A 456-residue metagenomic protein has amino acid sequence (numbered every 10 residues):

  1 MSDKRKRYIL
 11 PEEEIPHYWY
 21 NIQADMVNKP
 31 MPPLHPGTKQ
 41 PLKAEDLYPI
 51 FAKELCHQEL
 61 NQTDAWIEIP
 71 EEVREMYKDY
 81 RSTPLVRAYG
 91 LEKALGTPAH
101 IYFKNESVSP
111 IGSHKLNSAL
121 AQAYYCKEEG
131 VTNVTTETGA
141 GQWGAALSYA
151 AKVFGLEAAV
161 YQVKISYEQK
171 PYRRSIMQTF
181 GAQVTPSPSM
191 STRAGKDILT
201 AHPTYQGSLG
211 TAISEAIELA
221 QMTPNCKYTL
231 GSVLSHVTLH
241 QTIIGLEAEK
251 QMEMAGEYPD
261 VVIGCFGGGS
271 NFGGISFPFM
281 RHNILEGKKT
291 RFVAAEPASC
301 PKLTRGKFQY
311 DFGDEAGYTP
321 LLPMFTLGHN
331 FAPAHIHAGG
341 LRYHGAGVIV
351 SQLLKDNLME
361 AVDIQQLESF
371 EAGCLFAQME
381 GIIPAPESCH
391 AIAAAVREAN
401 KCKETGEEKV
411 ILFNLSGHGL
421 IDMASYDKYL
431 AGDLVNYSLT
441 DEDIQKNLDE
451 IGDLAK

Functional and structural regions predicted by a protein language model:
D3-V131: Positively charged, low-complexity intrinsically disordered leader regions
R5, I243, G406, F413-I444: Glycine/aspartate-rich loop-and-adjacent alpha/beta segment that forms the canonical ThDP
E68, I198-H236, I244, G256 (+3 more regions): Active-site/ligand-binding loops adjacent to catalytic centers
N105-L116, V134-W143, L234-V237, I263-G268 (+4 more regions): Active-site nucleophile and cofactor-binding loops and adjacent substrate-binding regions of central metabolic enzymes
S118, C126-I165, Y258-F272, F292 (+2 more regions): A short, small-residue-rich loop immediately preceding and capping a beta-strand
A121-V131, A145-E157, Q178-T179, S276-E286 (+1 more regions): Alpha-helix C-terminal capping segments
W143-Q206, K302-E315, M423-A431: Active-site-proximal loop->helix
H236-R281, A361-A377, I383-A385, A391-A394 (+1 more regions): Long hydrophobic segments that form regular secondary structure
